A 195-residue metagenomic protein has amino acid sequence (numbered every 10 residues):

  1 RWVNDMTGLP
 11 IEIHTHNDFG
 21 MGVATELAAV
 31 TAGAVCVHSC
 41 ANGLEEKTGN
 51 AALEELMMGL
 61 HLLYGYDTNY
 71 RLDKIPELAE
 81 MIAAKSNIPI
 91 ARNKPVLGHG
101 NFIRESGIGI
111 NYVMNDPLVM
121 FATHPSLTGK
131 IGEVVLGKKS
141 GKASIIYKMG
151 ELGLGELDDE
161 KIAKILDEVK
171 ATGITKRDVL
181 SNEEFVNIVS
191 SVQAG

Functional and structural regions predicted by a protein language model:
R1-I13, M58-G59, L63-Y64: Alpha-helix-loop-beta-strand connector modules within alpha/beta enzyme cores
R1-N4, K47-E55: Active-site-adjacent beta->alpha loops and helix N-cap segments on the catalytic face of soluble alpha/beta enzymes
I11-T15, V37-S39: Hydrophobic faces of well-ordered beta-strands that scaffold small-molecule active sites in alpha/beta enzyme cores
N17-M21, G43-E46, I82: Acidic, glycine-rich active-site loops and adjacent beta-strand->loop/helix elements that engage anionic groups
F19-A32: Catalytic cores of alpha/beta
A32-G49: Glycine-rich phosphate-binding active-site loops on the catalytic face of alpha/beta enzymes
G33, L56, M149: Conserved, mostly hydrophobic/aromatic
Y64-G195: A mid-to-C-terminal "edge-of-domain" accessory segment
